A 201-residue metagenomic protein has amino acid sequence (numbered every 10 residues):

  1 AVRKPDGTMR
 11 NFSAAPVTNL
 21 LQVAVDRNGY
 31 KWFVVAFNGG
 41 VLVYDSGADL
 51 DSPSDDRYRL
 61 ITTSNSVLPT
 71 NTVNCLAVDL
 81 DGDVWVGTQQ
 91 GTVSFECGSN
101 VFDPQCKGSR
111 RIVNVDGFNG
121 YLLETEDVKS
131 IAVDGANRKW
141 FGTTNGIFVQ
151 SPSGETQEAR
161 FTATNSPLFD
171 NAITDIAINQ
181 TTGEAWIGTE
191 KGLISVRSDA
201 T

Functional and structural regions predicted by a protein language model:
A1-T201: Carboxylate-rich, polar loop motifs that coordinate divalent cations or form catalytic acidic clusters
